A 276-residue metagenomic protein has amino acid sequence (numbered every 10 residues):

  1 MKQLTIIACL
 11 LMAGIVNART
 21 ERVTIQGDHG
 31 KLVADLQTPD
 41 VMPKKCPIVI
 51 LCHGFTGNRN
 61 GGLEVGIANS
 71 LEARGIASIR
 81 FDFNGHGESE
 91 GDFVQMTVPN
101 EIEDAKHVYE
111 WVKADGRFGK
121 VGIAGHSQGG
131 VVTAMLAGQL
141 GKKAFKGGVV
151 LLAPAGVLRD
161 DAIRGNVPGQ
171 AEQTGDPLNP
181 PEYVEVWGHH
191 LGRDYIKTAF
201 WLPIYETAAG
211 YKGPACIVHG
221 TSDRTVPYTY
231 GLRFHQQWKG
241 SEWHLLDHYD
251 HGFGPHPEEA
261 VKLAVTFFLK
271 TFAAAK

Functional and structural regions predicted by a protein language model:
A18-M42: N-terminal cap/lid segment of alpha/beta-hydrolase-fold proteins
L32, V131, L136-G138, K142-R233 (+2 more regions): The alpha/beta-hydrolase serine catalytic core
K45-G54: Short beta-strand element of the alpha/beta-hydrolase
F55, D82-D92, A155, Y249: Short beta-to-alpha linker loops that shape the active-site pocket of alpha/beta-hydrolase fold enzymes
T56-A68, F83: The serine-hydrolase catalytic nucleophile loop
R59-N60, H86-F118: Catalytic nucleophile-loop/oxyanion-hole region of alpha/beta-hydrolase and closely related hydrolase-like folds
A68-E90: Conserved alpha/beta-hydrolase
D115-S127: Alpha/beta-hydrolase fold nucleophile elbow
